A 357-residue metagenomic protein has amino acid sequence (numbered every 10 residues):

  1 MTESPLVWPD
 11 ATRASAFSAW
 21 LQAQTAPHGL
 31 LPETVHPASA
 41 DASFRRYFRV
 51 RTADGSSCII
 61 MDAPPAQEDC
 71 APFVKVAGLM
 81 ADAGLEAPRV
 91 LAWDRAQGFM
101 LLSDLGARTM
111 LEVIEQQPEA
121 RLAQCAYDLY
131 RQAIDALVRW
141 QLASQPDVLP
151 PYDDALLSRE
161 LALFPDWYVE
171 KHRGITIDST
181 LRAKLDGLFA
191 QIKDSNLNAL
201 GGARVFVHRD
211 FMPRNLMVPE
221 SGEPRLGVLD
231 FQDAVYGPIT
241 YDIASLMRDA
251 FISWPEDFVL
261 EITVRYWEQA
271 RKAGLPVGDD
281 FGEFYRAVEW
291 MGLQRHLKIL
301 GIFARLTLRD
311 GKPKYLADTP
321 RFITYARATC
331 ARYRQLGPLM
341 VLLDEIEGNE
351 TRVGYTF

Functional and structural regions predicted by a protein language model:
M1-F99, R108, V205, P219-R225 (+1 more regions): Conserved NTP-binding catalytic cores of kinases and kinase-like/nucleotidyltransferase enzymes across multiple kinase
F17-A19, Q24-A26, Q145-P150, L156 (+3 more regions): An alpha-helical support segment within catalytic cores of ATP-dependent transferases
F44-R51, I60, W140, F189-Y241 (+1 more regions): Active-site acidic catalytic loop and adjacent metal/ATP-binding pocket of ATP-dependent phosphoryl transfer enzymes
F48-L157, A162-L163, V169-R173: ATP-binding pocket architecture of kinase catalytic cores
F73, A126-A133, L157, R182-L185 (+4 more regions): Hydrophobic packing residues in well-ordered alpha-helices of helical domains and bundles
L129, L156, A203, H208 (+2 more regions): Secondary-structure capping and boundary motifs in well-ordered enzyme cores
P165-H172, I239-P276, W290-D310, F322-T329: Active-site activation/catalytic loop segments of kinase-like enzymes and analogous catalytic loops in related
K298-F357: ATP/Mg2+ or Mg2+-diphosphate-binding catalytic cores that bind nucleotide phosphates or diphosphates via glycine-rich
